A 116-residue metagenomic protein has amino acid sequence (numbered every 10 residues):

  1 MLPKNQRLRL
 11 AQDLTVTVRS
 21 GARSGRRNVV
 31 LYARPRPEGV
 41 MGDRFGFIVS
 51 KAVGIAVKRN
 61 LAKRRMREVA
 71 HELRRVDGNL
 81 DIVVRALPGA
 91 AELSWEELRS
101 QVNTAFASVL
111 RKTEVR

Functional and structural regions predicted by a protein language model:
M1-R116: Positively charged, solvent-exposed patches that mediate nucleic-acid binding
